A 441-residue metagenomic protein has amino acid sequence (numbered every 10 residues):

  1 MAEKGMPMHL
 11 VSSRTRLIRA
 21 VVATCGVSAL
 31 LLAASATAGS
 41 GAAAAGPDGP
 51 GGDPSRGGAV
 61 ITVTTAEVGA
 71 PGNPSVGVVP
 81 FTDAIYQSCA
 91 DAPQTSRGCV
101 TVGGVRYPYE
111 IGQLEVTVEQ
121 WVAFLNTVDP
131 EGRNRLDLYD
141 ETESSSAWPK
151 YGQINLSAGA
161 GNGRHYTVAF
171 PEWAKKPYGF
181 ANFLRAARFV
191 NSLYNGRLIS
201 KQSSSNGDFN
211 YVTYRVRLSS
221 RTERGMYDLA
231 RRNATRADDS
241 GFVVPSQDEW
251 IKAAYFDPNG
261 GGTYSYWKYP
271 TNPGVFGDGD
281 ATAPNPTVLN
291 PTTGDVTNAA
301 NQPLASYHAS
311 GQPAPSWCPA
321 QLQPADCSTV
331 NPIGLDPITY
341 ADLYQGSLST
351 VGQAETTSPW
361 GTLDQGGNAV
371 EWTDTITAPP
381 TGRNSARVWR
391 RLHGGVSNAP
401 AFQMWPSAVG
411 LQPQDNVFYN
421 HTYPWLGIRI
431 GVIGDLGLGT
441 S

Functional and structural regions predicted by a protein language model:
M1-I18: N-terminal secretory signal peptides that target proteins for export/translocation
A23-S35: Bacterial N-terminal signal peptides
L32-P47: C-terminal region of N-terminal signal peptides and the immediate post-cleavage residues of exported proteins
A44-A45, G103, E355-S358, P379-S441: Disulfide-stabilized, aromatic/cysteine-rich ligand-recognition loop
G46-P80, A230-A234, D239-F242: GGW-centered surface loops in extracellular recognition modules
N73-Y86, V118-A123, P130-D137, K252 (+3 more regions): Short, solvent-exposed loop/turn elements at domain surfaces
V102-Q247, A253-D280: Active-site microenvironments of metalloenzymes and redox enzymes
R231-D239, D278, T282-G366: Short, well-ordered junction/capping motifs at the entry into regular secondary structure
